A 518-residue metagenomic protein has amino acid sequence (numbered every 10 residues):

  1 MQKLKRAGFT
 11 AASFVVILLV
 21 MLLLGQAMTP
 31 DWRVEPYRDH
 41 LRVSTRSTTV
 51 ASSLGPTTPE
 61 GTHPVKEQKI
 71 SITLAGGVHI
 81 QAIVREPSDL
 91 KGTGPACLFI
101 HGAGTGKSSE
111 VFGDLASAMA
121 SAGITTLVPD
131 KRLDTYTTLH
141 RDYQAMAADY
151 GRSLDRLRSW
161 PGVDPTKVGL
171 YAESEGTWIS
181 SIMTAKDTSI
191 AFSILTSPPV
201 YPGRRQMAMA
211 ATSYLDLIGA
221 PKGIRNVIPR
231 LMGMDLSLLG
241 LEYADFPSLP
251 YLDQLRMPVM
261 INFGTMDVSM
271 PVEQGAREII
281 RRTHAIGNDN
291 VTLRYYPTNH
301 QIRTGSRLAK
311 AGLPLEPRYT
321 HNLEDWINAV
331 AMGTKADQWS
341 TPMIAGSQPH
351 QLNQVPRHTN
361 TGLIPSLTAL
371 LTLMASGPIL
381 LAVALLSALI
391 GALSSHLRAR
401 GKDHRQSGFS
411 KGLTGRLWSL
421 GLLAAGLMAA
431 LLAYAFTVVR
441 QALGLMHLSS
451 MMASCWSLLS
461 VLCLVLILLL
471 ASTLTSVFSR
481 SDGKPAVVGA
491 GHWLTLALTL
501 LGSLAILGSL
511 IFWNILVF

Functional and structural regions predicted by a protein language model:
D39-G92: N-terminal cap/lid segment of alpha/beta-hydrolase-fold proteins
G92-G102: Short beta-strand element of the alpha/beta-hydrolase
T105-A116, K131, E273: The serine-hydrolase catalytic nucleophile loop
A116-Y136: Conserved alpha/beta-hydrolase
H140-P161: Alpha/beta-hydrolase active-site loop
R156-D216: Primarily recognizes the serine-hydrolase "nucleophile elbow" in alpha/beta-hydrolase and SGNH/GDSL folds
L255, I261-F263, D267: Short beta-strand/loop motif that positions the catalytic acidic residue of the alpha/beta-hydrolase fold
N288, P297-Q301, G305-L422, M428-F518: Alpha/beta-hydrolase-fold serine-hydrolase catalytic core, especially in secreted/extracellular enzymes
